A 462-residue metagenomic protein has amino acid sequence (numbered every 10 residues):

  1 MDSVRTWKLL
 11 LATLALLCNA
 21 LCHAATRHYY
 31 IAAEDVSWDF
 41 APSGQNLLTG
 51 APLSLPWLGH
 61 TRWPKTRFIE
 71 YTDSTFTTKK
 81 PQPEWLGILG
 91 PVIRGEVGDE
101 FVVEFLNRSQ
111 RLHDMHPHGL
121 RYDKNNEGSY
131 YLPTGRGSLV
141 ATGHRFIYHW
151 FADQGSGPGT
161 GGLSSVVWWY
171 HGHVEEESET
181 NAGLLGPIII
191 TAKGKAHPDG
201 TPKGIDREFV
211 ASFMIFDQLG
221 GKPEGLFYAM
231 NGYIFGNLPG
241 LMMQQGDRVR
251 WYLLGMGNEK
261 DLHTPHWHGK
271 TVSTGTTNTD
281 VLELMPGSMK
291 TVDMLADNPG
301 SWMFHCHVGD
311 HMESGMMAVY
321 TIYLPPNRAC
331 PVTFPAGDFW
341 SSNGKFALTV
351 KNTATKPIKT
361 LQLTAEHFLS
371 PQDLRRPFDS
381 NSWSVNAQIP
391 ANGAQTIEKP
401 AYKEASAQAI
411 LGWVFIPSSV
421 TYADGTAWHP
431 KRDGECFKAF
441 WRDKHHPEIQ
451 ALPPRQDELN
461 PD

Functional and structural regions predicted by a protein language model:
H23-G137, G221-V249, T321-L324: N-terminal, post-signal-peptide metal-ligating segments of extracellular/periplasmic oxidoreductases, dominated by
V102-D114, L120-H197, L282-N327: Extracellular/periplasmic metallocenter environments
F105-S109, L253-G257, T349-P357: Asparagine-centered strand-capping/turn motif at beta-strand->loop junctions
H116-Y122, M256-E259, T264-T271, T353-R375: Short acidic, flexible loop segments centered on an aromatic residue
K124-T134, G269-N278, Q372-V385: Short beta-strand and strand-turn-strand segments in soluble, beta-rich domains
H171-G183, W302-T321, L374-D379, T396-E448: Terminal connector regions
D206-K270: Surface-exposed interaction/gating patches
N237, P325-A347, T353, C436-P461: Low-complexity, acidic Ser/Thr/Pro/Gly-rich terminal tails and inter-domain linkers that flank the onset of structured
